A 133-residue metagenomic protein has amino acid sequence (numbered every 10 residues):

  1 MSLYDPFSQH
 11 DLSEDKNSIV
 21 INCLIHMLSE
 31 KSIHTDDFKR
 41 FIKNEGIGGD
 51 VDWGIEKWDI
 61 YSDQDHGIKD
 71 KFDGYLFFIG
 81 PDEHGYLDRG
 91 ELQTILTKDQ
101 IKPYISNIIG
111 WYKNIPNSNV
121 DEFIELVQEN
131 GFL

Functional and structural regions predicted by a protein language model:
M1-W58: Negatively charged, low-complexity tracts enriched in Asp/Glu with abundant Ser/Thr
P6, K71, L76-F77, E122 (+1 more regions): Intrinsic disorder/low-structure terminal segments
Q9-L12, D82, I109, Q128: Short linear sequence elements within intrinsically disordered, low-complexity coil regions
H26-M27, F41, Y104, L126 (+1 more regions): Residues that form generic nucleotide/phosphate-binding pockets
E30, D37-F41, G90-E91, G110 (+1 more regions): Aromatic-residue detector
I33, L96, I115-S118: Short coil/turn linker and secondary-structure boundary residues
I55-K113: Amphipathic protein-protein interaction modules
S106-L133: Mixed-charge, Lys/Arg-enriched low-complexity segments
